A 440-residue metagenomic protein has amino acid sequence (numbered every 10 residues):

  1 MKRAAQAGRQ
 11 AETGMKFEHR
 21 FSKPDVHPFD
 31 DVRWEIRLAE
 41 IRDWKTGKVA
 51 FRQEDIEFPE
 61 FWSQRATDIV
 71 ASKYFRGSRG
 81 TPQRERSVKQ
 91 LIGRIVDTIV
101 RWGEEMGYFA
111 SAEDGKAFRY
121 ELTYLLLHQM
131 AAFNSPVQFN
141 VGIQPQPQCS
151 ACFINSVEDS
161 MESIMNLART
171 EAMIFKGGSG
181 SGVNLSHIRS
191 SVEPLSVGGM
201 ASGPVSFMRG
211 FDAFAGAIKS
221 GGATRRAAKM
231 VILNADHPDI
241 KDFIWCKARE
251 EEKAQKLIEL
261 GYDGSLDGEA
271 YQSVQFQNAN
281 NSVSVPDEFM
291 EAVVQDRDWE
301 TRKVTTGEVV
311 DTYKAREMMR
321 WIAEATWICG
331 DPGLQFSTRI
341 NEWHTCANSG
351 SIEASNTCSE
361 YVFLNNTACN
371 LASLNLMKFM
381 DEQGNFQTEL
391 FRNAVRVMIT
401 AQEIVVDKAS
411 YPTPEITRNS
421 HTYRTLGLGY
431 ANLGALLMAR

Functional and structural regions predicted by a protein language model:
M1-R440: Extended catalytic cores of very large enzyme megasubunits
